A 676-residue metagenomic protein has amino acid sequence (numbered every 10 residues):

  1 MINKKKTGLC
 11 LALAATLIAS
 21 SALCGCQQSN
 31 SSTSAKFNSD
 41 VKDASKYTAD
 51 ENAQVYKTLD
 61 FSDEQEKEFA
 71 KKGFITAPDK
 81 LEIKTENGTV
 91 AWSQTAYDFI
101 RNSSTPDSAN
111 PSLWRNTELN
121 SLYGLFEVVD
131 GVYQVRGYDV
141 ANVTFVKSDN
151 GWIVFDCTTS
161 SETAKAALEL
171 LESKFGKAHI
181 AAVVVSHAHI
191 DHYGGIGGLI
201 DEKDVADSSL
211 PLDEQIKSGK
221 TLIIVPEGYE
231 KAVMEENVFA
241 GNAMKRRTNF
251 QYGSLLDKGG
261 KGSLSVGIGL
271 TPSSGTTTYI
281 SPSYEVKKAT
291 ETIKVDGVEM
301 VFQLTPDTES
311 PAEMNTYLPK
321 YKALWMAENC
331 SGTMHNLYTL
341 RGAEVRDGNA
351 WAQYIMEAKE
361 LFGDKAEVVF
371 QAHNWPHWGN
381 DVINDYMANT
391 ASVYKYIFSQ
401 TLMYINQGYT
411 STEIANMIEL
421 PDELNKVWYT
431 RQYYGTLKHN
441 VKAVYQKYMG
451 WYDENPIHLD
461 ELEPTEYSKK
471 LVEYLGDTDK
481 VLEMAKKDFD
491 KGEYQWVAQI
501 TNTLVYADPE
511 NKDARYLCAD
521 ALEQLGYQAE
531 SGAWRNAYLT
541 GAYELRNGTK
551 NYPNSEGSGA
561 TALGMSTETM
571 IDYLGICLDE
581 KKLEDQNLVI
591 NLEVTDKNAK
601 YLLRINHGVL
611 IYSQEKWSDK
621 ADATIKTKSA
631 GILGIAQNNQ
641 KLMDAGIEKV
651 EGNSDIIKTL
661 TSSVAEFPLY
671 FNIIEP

Functional and structural regions predicted by a protein language model:
S21-G25: C-terminal motif of bacterial Sec signal peptides marking the signal peptidase cleavage site
Q27-S29: Bacterial signal peptide processing site
T33-K36, K487, E493-Q499, T503-Y506 (+3 more regions): Feature captures hydrophobic
S34-L113, G241-P272, E360-V368, W375-E568: Accessory terminal helices/loops
E118-H179, M314-L318, K322-E328: Conserved beta-strand hairpin/beta-sheet module of binuclear metal-dependent hydrolase folds, prominently
E127, K217, E230-P306, A350-F362: Metallo-beta-lactamase
N150-G151, E162-L222, V505: Active-site metal-binding motif and surrounding structural segment of the metallo-beta-lactamase
W152, T159-E162, S274, T278-S281 (+1 more regions): Metallo-beta-lactamase
